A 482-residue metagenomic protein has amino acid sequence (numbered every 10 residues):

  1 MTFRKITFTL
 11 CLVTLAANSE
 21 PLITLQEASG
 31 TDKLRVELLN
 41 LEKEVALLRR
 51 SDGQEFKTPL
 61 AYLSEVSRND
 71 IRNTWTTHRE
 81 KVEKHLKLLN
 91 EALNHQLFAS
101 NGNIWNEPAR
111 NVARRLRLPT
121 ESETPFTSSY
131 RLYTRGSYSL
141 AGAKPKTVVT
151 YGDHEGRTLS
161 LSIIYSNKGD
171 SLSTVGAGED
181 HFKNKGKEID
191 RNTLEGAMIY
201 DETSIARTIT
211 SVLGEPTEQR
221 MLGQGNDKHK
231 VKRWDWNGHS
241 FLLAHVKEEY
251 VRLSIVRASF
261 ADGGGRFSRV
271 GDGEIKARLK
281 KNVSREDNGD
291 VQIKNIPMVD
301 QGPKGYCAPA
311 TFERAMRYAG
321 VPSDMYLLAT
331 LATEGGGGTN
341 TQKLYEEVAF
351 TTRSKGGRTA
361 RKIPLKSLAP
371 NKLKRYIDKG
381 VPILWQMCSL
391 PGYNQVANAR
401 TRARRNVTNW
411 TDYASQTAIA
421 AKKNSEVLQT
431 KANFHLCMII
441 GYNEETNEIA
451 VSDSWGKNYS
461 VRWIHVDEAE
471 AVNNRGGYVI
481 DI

Functional and structural regions predicted by a protein language model:
T2-T9: Sec-dependent signal peptide recognition, specifically the positively charged N-region followed immediately by
L10-S19: Hydrophobic h-region of N-terminal signal peptides that target proteins for export in Gram-negative bacteria
N18-S100: Compositionally biased alpha-helical segments
L25, L368-S452: Active-site-adjacent substructure of cysteine-protease-like catalytic cores
L86-V112, R117, V231-N237, A244-G357 (+1 more regions): Active-site-adjacent structural segments surrounding the nucleophilic cysteine of cysteine proteases and isopeptidases
E91, F98-N103, R115-N226, R400-T401: Long, charged/polar, surface-exposed segments that mediate recognition or autoinhibition
D235, S254-N288, T411-L436, I440-I482: Noncatalytic regulatory segments and standalone regulatory/sensor domains
V321, T351-A360, D378-L384, E445-N447: Loop/turn elements at helix/coil->beta-strand transitions in domains of secreted/extracellular proteins
